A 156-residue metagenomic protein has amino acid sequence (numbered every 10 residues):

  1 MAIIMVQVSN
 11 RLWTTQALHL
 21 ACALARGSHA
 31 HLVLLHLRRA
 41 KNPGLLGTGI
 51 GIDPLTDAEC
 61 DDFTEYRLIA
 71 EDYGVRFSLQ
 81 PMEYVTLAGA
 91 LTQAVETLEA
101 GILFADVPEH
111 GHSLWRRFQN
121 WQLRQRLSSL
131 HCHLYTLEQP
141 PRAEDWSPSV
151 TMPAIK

Functional and structural regions predicted by a protein language model:
A2-T48, L130, I155-K156: Small/aliphatic-rich secondary-structure junction motif
A17, G44-G47, A90-T92, W115-R116 (+1 more regions): Short, well-ordered secondary-structure micro-motifs
V33-L35, S78-M82, H133-L137: General small-molecule cofactor/ligand-binding pocket signal
H36-D61, D145-I155: Acidic, proline/glycine-rich short linear motifs
L55-S78: A glycine-rich helix N-cap at a beta->alpha junction
D72-L103, W121, P141-K156: Structural beta-alpha unit
F104-R126, E144-D145: Glycine-rich, Arg-bearing micro-motifs that act as flexible, cationic patches
D106, R124-Q139: Short, acidic/small-residue loops that bind anionic groups at enzyme active sites
